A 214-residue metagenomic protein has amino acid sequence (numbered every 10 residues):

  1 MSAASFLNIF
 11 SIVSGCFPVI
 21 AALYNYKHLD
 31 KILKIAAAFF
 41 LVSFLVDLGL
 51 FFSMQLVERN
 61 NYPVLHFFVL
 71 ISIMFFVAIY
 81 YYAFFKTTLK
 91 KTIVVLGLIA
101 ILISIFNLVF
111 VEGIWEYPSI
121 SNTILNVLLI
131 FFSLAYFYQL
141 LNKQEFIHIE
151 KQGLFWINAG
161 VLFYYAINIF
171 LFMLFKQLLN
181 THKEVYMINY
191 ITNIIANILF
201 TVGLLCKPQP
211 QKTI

Functional and structural regions predicted by a protein language model:
M1-I214: Terminal, non-globular segments
